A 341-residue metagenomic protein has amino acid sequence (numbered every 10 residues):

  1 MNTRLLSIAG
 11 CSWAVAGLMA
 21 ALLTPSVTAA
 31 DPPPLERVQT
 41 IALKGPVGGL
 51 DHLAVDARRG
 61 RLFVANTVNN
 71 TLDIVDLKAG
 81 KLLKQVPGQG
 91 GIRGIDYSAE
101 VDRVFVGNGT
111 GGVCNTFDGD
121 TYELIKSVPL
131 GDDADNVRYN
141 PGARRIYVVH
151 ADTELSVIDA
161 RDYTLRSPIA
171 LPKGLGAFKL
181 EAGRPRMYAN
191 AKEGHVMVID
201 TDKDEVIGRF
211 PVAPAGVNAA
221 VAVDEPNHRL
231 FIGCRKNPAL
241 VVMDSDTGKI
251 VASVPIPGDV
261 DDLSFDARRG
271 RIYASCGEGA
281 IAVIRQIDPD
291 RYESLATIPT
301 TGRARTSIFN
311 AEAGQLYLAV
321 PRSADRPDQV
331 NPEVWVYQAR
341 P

Functional and structural regions predicted by a protein language model:
M1-A9: N-terminal secretory signal peptides that target proteins for export/translocation
M1-N2, A14, L18-M19, D31: Terminal low-complexity, poorly structured segments
A9-P25: Bacterial N-terminal signal peptides
P25-P341: Predominantly soluble domains enriched in secretory-pathway, periplasmic, or organellar proteins
